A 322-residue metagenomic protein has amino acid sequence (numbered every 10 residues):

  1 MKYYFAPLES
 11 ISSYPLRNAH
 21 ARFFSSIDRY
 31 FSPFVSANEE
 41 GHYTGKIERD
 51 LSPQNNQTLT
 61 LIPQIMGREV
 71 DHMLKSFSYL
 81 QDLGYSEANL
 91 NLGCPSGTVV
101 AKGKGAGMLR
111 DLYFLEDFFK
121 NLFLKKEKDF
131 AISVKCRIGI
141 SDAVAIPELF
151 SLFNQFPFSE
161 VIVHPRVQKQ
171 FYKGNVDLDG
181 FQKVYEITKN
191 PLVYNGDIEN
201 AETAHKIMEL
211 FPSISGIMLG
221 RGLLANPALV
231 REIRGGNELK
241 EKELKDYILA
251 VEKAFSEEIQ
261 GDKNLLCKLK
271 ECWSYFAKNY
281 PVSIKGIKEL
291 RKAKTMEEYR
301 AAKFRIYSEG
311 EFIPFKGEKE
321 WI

Functional and structural regions predicted by a protein language model:
M1-I322: Flavin-dependent oxidoreductase catalytic cores
